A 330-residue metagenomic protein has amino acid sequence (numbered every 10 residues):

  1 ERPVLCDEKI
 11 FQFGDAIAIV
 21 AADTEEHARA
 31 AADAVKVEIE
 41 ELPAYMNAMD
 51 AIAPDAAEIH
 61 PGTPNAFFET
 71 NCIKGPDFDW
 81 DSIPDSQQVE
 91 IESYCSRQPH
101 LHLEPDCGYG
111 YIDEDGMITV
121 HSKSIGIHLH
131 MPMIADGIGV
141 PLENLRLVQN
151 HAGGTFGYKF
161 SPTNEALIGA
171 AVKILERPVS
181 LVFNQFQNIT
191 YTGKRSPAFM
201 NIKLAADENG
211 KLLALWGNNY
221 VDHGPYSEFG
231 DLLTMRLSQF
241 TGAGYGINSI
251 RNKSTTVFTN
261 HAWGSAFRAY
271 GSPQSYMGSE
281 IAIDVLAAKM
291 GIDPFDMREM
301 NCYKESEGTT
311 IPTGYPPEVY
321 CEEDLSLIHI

Functional and structural regions predicted by a protein language model:
E1-M133, L237, T241-G246, G264 (+1 more regions): Extended, polar/acidic
P3, F11, H27-A51, T70-N71 (+4 more regions): Gly/Pro-rich active-site capping loops and adjacent beta-alpha segments that organize cofactor/substrate pockets
G14-A16, V148-Q149, Q185-Y191: Cysteine-centered functional microenvironments
A18-E38, C107-L175, L232-Q239, R268-N301 (+2 more regions): Alpha-helical support elements that line or immediately flank enzyme active sites and cofactor-binding pockets
A51-A57, Q98-L103, T155-K159, T190-K194 (+1 more regions): Short, solvent-exposed polar/charged micro-motifs at secondary-structure junctions
F78-Q88, G126, K159-Y245, G278-I281 (+2 more regions): Cofactor-centric catalytic regions
S93-Y94, I125, A152, N184-F186 (+1 more regions): Residues that form or immediately flank small-molecule/cofactor binding pockets and catalytic motifs
